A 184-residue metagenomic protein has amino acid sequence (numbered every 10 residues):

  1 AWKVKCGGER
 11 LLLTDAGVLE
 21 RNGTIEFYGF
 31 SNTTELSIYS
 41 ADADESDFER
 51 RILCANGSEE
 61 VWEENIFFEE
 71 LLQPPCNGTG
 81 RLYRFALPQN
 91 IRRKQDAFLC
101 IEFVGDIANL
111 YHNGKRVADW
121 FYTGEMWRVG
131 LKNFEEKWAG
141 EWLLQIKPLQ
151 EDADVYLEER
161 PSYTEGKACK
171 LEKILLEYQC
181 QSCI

Functional and structural regions predicted by a protein language model:
A1-I184: Non-catalytic C-terminal accessory domains or segments of carbohydrate-active enzymes
